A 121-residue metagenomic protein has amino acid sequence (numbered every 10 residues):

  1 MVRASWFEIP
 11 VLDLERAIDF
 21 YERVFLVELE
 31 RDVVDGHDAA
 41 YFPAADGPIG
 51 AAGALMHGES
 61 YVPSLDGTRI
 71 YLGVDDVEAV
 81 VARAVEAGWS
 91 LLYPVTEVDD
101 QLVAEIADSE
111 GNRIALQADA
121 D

Functional and structural regions predicted by a protein language model:
M1-V2, E8-G50: Core segments of cupin and vicinal oxygen chelate
V2-S5, I9, E30-V33, V81 (+1 more regions): Vicinal oxygen chelate
D38-A40, T68, D100-A104: Short beta-strand micro-motifs in enzyme catalytic cores
G47-G53, G111-I114: Short, charged/polar, Gly/Pro-enriched secondary-structure boundary elements
P48, Y61-V62: Active-site/binding-pocket entry motifs
M56-S60: Short, P/G- and charge-enriched loop/turn segments at secondary-structure junctions
P63-W89: Mid-chain, well-packed structural core segment of small domains
